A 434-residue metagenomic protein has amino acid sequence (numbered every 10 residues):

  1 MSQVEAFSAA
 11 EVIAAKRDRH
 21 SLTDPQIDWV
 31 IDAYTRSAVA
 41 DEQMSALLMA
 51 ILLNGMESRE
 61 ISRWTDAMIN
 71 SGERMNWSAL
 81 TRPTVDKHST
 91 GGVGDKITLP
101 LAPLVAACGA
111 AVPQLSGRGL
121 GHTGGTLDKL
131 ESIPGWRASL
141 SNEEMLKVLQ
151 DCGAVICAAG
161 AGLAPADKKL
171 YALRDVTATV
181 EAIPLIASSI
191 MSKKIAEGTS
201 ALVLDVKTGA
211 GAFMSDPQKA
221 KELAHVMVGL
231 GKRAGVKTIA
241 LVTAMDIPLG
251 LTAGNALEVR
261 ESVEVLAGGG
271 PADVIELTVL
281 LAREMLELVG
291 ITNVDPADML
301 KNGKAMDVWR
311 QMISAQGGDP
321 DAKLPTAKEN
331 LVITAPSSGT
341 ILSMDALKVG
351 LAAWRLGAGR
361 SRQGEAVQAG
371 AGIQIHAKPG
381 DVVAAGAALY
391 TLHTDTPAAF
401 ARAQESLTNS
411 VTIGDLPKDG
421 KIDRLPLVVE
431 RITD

Functional and structural regions predicted by a protein language model:
S2-G94, Q311-A315, V428-D434: Acidic, glycine/proline-rich low-complexity segments that act as flexible tails and inter-domain linkers
F7, E11, K16, S21-T23 (+5 more regions): Well-ordered secondary-structure scaffolds
L48-L52, K129, D167-V176, D205-M214 (+1 more regions): Active-site-proximal beta-alpha loop/turn segments in soluble metabolic enzymes
L53, P100-P113, K193-G198, R233-A234 (+1 more regions): Alpha-helix C-terminal capping segments
P83-A106, A110-H122: Glycine/serine-rich anion-binding loops at beta->alpha junctions that coordinate negatively charged ligand groups
L115, L149, C157-G160, D205-G209 (+1 more regions): Short beta-strand segments
K129-V155, H225-G231, G235: A glycine-rich helix N-cap at a beta->alpha junction
Q150-T199: Phosphate/diphosphate-binding glycine-rich loops and adjacent basic-rich segments that engage nucleotide
